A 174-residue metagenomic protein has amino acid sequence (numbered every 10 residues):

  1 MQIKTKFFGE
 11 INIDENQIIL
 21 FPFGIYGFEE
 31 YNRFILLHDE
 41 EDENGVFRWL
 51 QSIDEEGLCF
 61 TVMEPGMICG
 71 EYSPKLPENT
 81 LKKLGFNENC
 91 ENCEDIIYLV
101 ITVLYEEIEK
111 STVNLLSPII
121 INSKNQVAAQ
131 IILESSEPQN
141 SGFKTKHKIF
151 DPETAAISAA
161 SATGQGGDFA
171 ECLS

Functional and structural regions predicted by a protein language model:
Q2-C69, Y98-I101, Y105-G164, L173: Long, compositionally biased stretches
E71-L76: Extended catalytic/binding region for NAD+/ADP-ribose chemistry, centered on the ART fold
E78-N89: Short active-site loop/helix that positions an aromatic residue
E88-L99: A short alpha/beta connector and helix-capping loop motif
D168-A170: Residues forming anionic-ligand binding surfaces in small-molecule and nucleic-acid pockets of primarily soluble enzymes
